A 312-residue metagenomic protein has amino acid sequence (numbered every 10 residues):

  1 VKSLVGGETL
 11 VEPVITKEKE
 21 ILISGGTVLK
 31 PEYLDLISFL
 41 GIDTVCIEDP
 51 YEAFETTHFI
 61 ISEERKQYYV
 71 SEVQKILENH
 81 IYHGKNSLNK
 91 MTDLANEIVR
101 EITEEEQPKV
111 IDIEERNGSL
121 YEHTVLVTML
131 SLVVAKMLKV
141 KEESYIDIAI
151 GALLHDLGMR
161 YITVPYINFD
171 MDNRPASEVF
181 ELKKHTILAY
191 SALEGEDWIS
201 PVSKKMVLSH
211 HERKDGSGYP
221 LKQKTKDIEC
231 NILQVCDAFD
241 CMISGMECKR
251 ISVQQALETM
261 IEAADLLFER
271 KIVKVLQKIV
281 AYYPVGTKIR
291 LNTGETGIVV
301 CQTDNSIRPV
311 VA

Functional and structural regions predicted by a protein language model:
V1-A95, R250-A312: Terminal helices and disordered tails flanking the catalytic cores of nucleotide-processing hydrolases
V11, E20, G26, Q107-V110 (+5 more regions): Generic secondary-structure boundary/loop-capping signal
G41-T44, V73, L77-G84, I102 (+7 more regions): Conserved NTP-handling cores and scaffolds of large molecular machines
D49-E181, L188, E194-D197: Acidic/His-rich, divalent-metal-binding segments that scaffold phosphate/diphosphate chemistry
E115-R116, N168-S177, V207, D227-E229 (+2 more regions): Short alpha-helical linear motifs
V127, I150-Y161, V179-S191, G195-V273 (+3 more regions): Alpha-helical scaffolding flanking metal-ion-dependent phosphate/phosphodiester catalytic sites
